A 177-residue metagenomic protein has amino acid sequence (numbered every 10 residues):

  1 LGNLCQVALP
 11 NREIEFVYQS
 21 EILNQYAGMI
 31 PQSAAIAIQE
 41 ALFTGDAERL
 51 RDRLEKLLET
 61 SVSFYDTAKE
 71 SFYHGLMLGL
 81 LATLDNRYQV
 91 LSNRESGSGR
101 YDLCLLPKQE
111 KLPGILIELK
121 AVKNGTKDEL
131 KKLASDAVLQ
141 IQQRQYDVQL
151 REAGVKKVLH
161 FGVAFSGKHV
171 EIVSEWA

Functional and structural regions predicted by a protein language model:
L1-Q145, V173-A177: Extended alpha-helical interface modules used as scaffolds for assembling large macromolecular complexes
Q149-A177: Domain-level recognition of nuclease-like catalytic cores that cleave nucleotide substrates
